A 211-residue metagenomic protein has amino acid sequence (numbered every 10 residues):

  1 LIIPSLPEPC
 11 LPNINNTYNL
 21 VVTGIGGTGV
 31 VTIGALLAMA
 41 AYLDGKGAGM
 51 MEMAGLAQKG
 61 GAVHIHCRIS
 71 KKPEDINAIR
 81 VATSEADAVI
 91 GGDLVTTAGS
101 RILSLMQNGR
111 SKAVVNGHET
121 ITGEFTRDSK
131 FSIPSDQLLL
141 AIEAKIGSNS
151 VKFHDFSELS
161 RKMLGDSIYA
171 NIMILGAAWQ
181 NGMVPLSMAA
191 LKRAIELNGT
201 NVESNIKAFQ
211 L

Functional and structural regions predicted by a protein language model:
L1-T23, T28-L211: Active-site cofactor/cluster-binding pocket
